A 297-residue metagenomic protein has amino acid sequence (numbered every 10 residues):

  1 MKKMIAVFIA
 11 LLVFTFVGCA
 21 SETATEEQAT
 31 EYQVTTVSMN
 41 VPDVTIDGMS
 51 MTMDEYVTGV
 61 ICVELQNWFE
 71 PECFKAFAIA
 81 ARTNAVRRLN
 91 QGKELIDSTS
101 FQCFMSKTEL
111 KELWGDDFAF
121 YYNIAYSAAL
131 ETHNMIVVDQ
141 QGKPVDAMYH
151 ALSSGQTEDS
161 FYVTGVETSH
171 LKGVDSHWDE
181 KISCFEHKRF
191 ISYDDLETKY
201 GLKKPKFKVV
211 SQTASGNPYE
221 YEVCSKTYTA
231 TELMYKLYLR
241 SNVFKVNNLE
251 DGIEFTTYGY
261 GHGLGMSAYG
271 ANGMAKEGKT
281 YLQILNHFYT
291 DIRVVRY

Functional and structural regions predicted by a protein language model:
M1-Y297: Conserved, single-site charged/polar hotspot
